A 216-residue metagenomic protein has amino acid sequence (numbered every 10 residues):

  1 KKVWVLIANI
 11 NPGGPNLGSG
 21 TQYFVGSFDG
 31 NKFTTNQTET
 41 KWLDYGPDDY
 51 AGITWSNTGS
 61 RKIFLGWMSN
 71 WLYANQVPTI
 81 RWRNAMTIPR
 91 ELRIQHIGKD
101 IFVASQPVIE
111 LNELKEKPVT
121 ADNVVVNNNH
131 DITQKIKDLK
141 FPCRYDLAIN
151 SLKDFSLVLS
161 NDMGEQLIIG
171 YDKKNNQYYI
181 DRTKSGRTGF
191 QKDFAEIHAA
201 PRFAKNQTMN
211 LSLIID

Functional and structural regions predicted by a protein language model:
K1-G14, K62-M68, L72: Hydrophobic core segments of beta-strands in well-ordered, beta-rich domains
W4-K32: Acidic, glycine-rich loop-and-beta core segments that form the ion-binding/anion-interacting portion of active sites
S27-P47, I53-D216: Beta-rich accessory regions
